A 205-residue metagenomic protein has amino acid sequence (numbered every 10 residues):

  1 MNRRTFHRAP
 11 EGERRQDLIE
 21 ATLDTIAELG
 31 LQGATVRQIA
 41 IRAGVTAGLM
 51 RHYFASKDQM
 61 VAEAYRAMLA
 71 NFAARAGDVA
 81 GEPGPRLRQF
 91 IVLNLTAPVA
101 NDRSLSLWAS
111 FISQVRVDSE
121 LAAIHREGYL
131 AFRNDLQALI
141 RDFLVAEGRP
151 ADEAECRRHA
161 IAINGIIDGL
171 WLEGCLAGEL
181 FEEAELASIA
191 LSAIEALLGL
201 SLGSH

Functional and structural regions predicted by a protein language model:
M1-E13, S201-H205: N-terminal intrinsically disordered/low-complexity leader segments
D17, A21-Q59, E63: Helix-turn-helix
F54, T96, S110-V117: Short helix-capping/turn signature of helix-turn-helix
E63, A74-S104, C156-I163, H205: Hydrophobic alpha-helical connector segments
R66-N71: Short, basic, alpha-helical segments at the C-terminal edge of helix-turn-helix-like DNA-binding modules
A73, G77-D78, A100-A109, S119-A146 (+3 more regions): Amphipathic alpha-helical packing segments from all-alpha helical-bundle domains
E120-R126, A146-H205: Hydrophobic/aromatic-rich alpha-helical bundle segments in the mid-to-C-terminal region
